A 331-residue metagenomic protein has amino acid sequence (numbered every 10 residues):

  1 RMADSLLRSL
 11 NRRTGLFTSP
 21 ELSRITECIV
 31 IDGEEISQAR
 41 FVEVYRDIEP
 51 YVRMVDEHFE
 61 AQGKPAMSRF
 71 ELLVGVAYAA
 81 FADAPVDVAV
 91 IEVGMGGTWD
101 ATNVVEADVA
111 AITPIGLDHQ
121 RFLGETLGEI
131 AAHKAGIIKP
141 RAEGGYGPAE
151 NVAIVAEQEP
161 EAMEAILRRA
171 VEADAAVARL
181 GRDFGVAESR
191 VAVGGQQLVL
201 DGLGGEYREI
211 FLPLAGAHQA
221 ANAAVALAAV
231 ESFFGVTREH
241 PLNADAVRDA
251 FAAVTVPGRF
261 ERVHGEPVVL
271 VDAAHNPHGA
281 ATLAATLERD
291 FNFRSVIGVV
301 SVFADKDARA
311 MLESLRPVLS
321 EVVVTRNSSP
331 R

Functional and structural regions predicted by a protein language model:
R1-R13, L22-S23, I154-V155, E161: N-terminal leader/targeting and accessory segments in enzymes
M2-S9, R169, T286, S314: Rossmann-fold NAD(P)-dependent oxidoreductase module
A3, A77, I166: Aromatic/hydrophobic pocket-lining residues that form π-stacking "cages" and hydrophobic walls in ligand
S9-V105, L117-E125, E129: ATP-dependent carboxylate-amine ligase catalytic core
V55-Q62, D83-E92, A107-E209, A223 (+1 more regions): Acidic, Mg2+-coordinating active-site environments of NTP-dependent enzymes
V88-I91, D100-A111, I115-H119, E129 (+1 more regions): Nucleotide phosphate-binding/pyrophosphate-handling subdomain across enzymes that bind or process nucleotide phosphates
V152-E157, I297-V300, S320-S328: Short internal beta-strands
P160-A165, K306-A310, S329-R331: Short, charged/polar "capping" segments at the starts of alpha-helices and the immediately preceding loops
